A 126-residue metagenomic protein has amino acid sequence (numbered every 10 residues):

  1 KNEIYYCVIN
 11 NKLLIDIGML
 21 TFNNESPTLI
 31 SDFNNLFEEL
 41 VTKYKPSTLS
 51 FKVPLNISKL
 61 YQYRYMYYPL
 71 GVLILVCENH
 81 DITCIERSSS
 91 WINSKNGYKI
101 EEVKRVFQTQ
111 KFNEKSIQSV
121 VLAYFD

Functional and structural regions predicted by a protein language model:
N2-D126: Phosphate- and other anionic-substrate recognition elements at nucleic-acid/protein interfaces
